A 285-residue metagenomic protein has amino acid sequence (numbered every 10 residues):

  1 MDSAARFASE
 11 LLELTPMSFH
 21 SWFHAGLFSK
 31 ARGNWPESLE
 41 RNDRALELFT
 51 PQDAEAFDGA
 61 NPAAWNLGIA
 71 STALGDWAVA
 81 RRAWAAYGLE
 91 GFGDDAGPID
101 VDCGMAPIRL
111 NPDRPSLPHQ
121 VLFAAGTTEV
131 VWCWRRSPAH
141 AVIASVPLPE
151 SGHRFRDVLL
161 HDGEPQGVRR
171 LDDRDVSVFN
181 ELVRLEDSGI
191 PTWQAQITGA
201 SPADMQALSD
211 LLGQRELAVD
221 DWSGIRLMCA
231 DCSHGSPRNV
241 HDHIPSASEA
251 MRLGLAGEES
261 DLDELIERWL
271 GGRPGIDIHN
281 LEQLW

Functional and structural regions predicted by a protein language model:
S9-T15, E47-F57: Flexible helix-coil transition and linker loops at the boundaries of alpha-helical arrays
H20, E55-D58, P62: Start-of-helix register in tetratricopeptide repeats
H24, G59, N66-I69, A73: "A position-specific structural signal for the A-helix of alpha-solenoid helical repeats
R169-W285: C-terminal effector modules of nucleic-acid-centric enzymes and ribosome-associated factors
